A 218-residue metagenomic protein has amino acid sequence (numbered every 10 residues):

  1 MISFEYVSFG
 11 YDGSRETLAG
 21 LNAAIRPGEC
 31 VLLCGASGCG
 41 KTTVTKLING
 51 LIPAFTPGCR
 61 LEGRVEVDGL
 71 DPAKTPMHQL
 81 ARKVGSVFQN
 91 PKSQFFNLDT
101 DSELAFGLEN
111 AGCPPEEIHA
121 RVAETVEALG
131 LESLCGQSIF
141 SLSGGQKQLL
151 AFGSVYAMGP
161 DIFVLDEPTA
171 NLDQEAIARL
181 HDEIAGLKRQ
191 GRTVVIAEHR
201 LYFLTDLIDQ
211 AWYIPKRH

Functional and structural regions predicted by a protein language model:
M1-F4, F9-G20, I52-P57, K74-P76: A short, flexible loop at the N-terminus of ABC-type nucleotide-binding domains that lies
P57-L70: Conserved ABC transporter NBD signature motif
E116-L134: Conserved ABC ATPase "signature" region
S138-L142: Conserved ABC ATPase signature
F152: Hydrophobic anchor residue at the start of the ABC signature
F163-D166: Catalytic Walker B motif of ABC-type/P-loop ATPase nucleotide-binding domains
E198-H199: H-loop/switch region of ABC-family ATPase nucleotide-binding domains
